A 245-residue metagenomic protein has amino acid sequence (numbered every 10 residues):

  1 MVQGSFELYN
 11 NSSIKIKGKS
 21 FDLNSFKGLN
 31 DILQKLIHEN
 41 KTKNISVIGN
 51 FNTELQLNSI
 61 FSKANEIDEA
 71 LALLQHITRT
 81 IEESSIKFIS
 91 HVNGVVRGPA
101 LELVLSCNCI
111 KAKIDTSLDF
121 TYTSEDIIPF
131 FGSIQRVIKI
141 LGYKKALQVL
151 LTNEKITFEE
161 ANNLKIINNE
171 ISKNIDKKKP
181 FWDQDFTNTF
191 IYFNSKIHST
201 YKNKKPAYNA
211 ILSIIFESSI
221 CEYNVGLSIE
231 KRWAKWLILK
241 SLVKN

Functional and structural regions predicted by a protein language model:
M1-N50: Conserved CoA-thioester-binding segment of acyl-CoA-metabolizing enzymes
M1-S20, E102-L105, F130, R136 (+2 more regions): Amphipathic alpha-helical segments at domain termini/boundaries
I48-I77, D126: Glycine- (often His-adjacent) and acidic-residue-rich active-site loop that binds/positions the CoA thioester
F51-Q56, R97-G98, D119, W236: Short, active-site-adjacent cap segments at secondary-structure transitions
F61-D68, E102, N108-K113, I140: A glycine- and small-aliphatic-rich helix-loop capping segment at beta-alpha/alpha-beta transitions that lines
Q75, R79-E125: Glycine-rich beta-to-alpha active-site loop
L118-T123, G142-Y143, L151: Catalytic-center loop of serine/cysteine hydrolases
